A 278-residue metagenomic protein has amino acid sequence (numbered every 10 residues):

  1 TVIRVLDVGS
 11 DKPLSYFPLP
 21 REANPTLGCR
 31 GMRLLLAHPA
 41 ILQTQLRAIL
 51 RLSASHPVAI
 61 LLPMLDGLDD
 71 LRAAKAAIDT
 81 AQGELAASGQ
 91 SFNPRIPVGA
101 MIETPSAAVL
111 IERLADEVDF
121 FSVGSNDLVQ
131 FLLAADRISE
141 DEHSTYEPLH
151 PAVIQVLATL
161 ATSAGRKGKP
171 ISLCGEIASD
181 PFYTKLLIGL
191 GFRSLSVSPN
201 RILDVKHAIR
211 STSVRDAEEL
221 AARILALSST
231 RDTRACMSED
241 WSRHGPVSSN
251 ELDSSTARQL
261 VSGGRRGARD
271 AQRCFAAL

Functional and structural regions predicted by a protein language model:
T1-D253, A257: Conserved alpha/beta-domain cores
R258-S262: N-terminal start and proteolytic maturation junction detector
G263-G267: Residue-identity detector for glycine
